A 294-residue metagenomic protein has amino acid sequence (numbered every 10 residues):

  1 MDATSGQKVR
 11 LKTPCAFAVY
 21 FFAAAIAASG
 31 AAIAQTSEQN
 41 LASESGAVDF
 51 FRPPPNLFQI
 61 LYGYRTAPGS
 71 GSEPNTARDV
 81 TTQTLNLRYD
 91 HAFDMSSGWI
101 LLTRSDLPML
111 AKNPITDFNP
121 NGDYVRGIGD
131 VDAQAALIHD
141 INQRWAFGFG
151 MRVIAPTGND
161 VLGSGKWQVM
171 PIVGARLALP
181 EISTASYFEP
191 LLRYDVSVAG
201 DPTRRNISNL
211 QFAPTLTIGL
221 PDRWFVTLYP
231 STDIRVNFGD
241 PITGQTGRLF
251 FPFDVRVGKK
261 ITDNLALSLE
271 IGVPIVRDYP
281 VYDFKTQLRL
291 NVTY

Functional and structural regions predicted by a protein language model:
M1-E44: Cleavable N-terminal export/targeting peptides
A34-G200, N206-Y294: Transmembrane beta-barrel domains of Gram-negative outer membranes and organellar outer membranes
